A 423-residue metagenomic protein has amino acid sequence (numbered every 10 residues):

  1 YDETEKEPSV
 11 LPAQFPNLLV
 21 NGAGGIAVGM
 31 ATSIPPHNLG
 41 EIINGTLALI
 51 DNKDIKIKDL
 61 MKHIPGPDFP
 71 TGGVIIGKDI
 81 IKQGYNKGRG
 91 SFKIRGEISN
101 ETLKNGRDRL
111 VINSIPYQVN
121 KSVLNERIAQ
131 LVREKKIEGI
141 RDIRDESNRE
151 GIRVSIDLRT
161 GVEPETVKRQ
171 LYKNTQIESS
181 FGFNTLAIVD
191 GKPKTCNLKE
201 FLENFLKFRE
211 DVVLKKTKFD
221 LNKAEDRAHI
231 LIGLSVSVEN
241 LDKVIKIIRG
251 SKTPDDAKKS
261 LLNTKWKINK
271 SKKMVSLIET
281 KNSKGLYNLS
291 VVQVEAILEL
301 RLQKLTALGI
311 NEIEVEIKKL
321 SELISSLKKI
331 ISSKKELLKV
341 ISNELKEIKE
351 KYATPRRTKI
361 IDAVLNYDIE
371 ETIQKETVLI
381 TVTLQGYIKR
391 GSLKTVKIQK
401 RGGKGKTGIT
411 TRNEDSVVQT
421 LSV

Functional and structural regions predicted by a protein language model:
Y1-F15, I409-T410: Conserved mixed alpha/beta core segments that line enzyme active sites in large multi-domain catalysts
L11, A23-G24, M30-V423: C-terminal interaction appendages of subunits in large macromolecular complexes
L18: Flexible glycine/proline-rich, aromatic-decorated loop/lid segments
